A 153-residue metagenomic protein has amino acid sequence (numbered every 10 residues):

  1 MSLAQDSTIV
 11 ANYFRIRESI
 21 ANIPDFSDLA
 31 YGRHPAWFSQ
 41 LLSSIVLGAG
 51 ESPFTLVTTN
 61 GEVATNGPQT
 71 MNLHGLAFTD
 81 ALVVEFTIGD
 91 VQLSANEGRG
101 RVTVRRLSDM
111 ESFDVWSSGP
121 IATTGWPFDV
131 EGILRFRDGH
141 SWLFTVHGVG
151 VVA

Functional and structural regions predicted by a protein language model:
M1-A77, I88: Anionic N-terminal interaction surfaces
S2-N12, G89-A153: Acidic, Ser/Thr- and proline-rich intrinsically disordered linker/docking segments of eukaryotic scaffolds
H74, A81, E111: Residue-level detector of short, conserved catalytic/binding motifs and their immediate flanks
A77-V83, R137-G139: Short, solvent-exposed coil/turn segments at beta-strand boundaries
